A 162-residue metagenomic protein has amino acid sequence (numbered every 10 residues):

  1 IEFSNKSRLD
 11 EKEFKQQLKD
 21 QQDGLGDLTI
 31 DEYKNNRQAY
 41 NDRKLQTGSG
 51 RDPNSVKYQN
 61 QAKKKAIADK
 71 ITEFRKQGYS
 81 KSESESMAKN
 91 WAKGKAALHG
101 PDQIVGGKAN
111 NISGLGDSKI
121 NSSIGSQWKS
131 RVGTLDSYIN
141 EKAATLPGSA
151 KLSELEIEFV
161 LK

Functional and structural regions predicted by a protein language model:
I1-A97, P101-K162: Nuclease and nuclease-like effector domains acting on nucleic acids or nucleotide cofactors
